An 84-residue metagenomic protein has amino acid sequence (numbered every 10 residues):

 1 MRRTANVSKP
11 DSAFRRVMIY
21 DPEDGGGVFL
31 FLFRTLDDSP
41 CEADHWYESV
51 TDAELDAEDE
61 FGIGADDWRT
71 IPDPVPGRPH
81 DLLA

Functional and structural regions predicted by a protein language model:
M1-S12, P76-H80: Negatively charged, low-complexity tracts enriched in Asp/Glu with abundant Ser/Thr
A5, R15-V17, E48, F61: Residue-level marker of intrinsically disordered, low-complexity segments enriched for small/polar residues
F14-C41: Short aromatic-glycine-(Arg/Gly/Cys) micro-motifs in beta-strand/loop hairpins
S39-A84: Mixed-charge, Lys/Arg-enriched low-complexity segments
